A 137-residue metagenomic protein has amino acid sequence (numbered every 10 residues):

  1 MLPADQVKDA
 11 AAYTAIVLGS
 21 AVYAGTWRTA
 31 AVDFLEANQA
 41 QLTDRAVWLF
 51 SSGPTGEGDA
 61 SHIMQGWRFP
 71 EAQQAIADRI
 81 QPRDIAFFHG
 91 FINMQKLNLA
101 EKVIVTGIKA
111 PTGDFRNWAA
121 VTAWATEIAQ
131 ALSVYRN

Functional and structural regions predicted by a protein language model:
M1-V7: A short beta-strand-loop structural module common to alpha/beta enzyme folds
A12-A15, S20-N137: FMN-binding flavodoxin-like domain, especially the glycine-rich phosphate-binding loop
